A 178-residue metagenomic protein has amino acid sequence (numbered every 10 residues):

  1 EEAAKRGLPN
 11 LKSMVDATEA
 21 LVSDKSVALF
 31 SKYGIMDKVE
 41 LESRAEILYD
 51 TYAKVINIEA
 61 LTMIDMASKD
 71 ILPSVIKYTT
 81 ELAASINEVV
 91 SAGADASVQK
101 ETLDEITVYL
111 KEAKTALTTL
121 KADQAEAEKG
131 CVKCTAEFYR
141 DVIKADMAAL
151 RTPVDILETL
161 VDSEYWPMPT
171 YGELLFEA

Functional and structural regions predicted by a protein language model:
E1-A178: C-terminal amphipathic alpha-helical interaction region
